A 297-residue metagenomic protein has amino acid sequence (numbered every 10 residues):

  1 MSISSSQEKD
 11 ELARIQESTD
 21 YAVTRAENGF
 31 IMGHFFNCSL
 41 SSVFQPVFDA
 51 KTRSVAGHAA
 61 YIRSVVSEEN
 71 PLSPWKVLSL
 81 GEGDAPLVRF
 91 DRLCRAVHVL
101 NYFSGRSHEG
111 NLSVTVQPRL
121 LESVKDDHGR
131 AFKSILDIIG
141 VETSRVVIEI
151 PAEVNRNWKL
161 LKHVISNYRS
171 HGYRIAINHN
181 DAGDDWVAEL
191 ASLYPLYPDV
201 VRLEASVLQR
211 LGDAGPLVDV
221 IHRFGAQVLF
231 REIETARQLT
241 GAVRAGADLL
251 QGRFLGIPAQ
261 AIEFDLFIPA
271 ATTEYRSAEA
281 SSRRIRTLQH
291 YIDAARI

Functional and structural regions predicted by a protein language model:
M1-H34, S39, E153, Y194-I297: EAL-family c-di-GMP phosphodiesterase catalytic domain
S2-I15, T52-F90, H108-L120, E142-A152 (+5 more regions): Catalytic core of bacterial cyclic-dinucleotide metallophosphodiesterases
N37-V43, E109: PAS/PAS-like sensory domains
T52, N167, A191-S192, G241: Well-formed, non-transmembrane alpha-helical positions, independent of function
F90-L160: Catalytic core of bacterial c-di-GMP phosphodiesterases, primarily the EAL and HD-GYP domains, capturing alpha-helical
R119-S123, E153-N157, D181-D184, S206-R210 (+1 more regions): Short acidic, S/G/P-rich loop/turn micro-motifs used as interaction or catalytic elements
K133-D137, H171-D184, P195-L196, V228: ATP/nucleotide-binding catalytic cores
V164-H179, L217-F230: Short beta-strand/loop segments at the ligand-binding rim of alpha/beta enzyme cores
